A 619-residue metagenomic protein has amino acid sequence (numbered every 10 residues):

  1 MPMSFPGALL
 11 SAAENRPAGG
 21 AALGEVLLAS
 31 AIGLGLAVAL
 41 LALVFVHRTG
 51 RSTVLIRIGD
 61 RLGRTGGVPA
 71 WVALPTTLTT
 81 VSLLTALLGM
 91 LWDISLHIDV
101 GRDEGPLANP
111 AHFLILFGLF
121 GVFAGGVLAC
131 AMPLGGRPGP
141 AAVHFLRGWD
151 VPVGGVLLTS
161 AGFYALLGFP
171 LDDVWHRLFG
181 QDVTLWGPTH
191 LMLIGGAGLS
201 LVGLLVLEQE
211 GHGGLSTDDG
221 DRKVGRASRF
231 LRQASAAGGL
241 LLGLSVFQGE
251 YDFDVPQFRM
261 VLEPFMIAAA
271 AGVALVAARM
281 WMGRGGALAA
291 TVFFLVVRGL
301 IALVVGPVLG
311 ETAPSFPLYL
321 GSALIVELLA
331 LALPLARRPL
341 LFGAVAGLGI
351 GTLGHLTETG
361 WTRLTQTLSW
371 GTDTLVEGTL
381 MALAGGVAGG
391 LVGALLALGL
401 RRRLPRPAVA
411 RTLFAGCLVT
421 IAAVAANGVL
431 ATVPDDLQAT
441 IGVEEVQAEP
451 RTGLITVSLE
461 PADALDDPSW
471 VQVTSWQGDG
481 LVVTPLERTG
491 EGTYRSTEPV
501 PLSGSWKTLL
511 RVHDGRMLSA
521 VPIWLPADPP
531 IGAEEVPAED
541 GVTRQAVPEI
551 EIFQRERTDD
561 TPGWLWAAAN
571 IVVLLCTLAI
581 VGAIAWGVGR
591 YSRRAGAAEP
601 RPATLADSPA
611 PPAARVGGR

Functional and structural regions predicted by a protein language model:
M3-E25, L91-F113, L171-L191, F247-I267 (+2 more regions): Membrane-interface interhelical loops and short amphipathic "cap" helices that link adjacent transmembrane segments
P17-L34, A70-V81, D103-A124, W149-L157 (+3 more regions): Membrane-entry segments of alpha-helical transmembrane domains in multi-pass membrane proteins
A29-V46, F113-A131, L191-E208, F265-W281 (+3 more regions): Hydrophobic cores of alpha-helical transmembrane segments in multi-pass inner/ER membrane proteins, independent
H47-L74, L134-V153, G211-L231, L400-A410 (+1 more regions): Membrane-interfacial, low-structure loops and terminal tails that flank and connect transmembrane helices in multi-pass
T80-V100, G125, S160-F179, S200-G203 (+7 more regions): Hydrophobic alpha-helical transmembrane segments and adjacent interfacial helices in integral membrane proteins
P106-A108, A142-S160, L166-A234, G249-V255: Membrane-interface helix-loop-helix junctions at boundaries between adjacent transmembrane segments
R406-T432, G618-R619: Internal/C-terminal transmembrane anchor helices
G428-A595: N-terminal soluble domains immediately following signal/targeting peptides that reside in extracytoplasmic
